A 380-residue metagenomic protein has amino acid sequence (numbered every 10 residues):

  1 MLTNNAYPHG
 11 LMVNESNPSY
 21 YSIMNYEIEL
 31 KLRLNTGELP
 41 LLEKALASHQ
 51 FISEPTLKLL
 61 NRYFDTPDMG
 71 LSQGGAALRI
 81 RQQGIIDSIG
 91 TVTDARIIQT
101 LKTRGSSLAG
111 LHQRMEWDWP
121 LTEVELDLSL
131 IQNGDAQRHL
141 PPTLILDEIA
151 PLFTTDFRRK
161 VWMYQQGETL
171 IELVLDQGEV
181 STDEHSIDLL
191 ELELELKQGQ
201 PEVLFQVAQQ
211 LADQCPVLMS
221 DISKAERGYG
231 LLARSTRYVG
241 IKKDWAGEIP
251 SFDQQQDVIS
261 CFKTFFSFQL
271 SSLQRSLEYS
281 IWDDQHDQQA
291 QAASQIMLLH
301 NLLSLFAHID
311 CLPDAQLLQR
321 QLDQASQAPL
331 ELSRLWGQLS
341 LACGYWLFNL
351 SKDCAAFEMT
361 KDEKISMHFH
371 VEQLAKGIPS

Functional and structural regions predicted by a protein language model:
M1-S22: N-terminal amphipathic/basic-hydrophobic helices that include classical n-h-c signal peptides and signal-anchor
Y20-S380: Function-determining surface determinants
